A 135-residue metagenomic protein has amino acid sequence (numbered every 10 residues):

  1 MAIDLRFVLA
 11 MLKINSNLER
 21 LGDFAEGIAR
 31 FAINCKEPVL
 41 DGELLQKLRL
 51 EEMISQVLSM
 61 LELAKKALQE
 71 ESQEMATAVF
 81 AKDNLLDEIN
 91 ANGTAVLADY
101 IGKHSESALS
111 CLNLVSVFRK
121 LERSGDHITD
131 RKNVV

Functional and structural regions predicted by a protein language model:
M1-V135: Cytosolic, long alpha-helical scaffolding segments
